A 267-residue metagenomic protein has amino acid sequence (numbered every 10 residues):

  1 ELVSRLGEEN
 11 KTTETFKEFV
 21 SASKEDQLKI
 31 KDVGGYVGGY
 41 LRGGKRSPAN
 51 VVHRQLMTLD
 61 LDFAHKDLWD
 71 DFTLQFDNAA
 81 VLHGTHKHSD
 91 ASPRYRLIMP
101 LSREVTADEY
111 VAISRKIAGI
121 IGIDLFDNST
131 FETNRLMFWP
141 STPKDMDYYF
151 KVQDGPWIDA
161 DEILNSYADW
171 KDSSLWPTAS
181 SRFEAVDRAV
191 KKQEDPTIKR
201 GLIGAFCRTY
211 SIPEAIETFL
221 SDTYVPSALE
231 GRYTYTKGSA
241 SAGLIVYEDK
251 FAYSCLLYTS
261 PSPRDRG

Functional and structural regions predicted by a protein language model:
E1, R46-K66, P100-V225, K250-L257: DNA replication initiation modules
E1-P93, M99-K116, C207: Signature for HUH/AEP ssDNA processing cores
L2-L6, F16-V20, Q27-I30, V186-A189 (+4 more regions): Extended hydrophobic/Leu-rich segments
G39-Y40, D71-L74, G204-D222, S227-A240: Short, solvent-exposed secondary-structure boundary motifs
K66-W69, D147, S239-I245, S260: Short, surface-exposed beta-strand/loop "edge" segments at domain boundaries and coil↔beta transitions
G231, K237-S239, G243-L257: Replace "small metal-dependent catalytic modules" with "small catalytic or cofactor-binding modules
Y258-G267: Conserved small/polar residues in nucleotide/adenosyl-binding loops
